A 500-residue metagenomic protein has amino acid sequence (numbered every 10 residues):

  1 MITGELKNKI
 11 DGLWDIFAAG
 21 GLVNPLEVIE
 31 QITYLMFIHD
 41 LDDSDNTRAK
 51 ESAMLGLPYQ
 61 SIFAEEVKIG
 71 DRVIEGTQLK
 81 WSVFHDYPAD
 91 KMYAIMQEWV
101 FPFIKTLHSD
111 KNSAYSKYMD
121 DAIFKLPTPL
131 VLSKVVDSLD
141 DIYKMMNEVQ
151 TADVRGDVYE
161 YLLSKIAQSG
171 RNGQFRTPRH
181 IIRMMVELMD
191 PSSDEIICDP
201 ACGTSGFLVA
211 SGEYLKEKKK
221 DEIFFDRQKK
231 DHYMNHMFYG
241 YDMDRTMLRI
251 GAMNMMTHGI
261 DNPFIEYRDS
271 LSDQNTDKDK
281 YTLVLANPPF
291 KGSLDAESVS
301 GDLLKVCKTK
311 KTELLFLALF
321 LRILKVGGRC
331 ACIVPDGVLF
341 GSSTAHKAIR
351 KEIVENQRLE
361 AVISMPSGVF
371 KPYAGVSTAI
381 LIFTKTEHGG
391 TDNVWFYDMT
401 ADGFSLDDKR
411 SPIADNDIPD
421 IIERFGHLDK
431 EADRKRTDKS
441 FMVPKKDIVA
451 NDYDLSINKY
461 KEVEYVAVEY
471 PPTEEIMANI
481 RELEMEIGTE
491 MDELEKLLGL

Functional and structural regions predicted by a protein language model:
M1-S193, F264-N275, S364-G368, G390-S405 (+1 more regions): Non-catalytic, mostly N-terminal accessory regions of nucleic-acid modification and defense proteins
D11, D137, D231, D261-I265 (+4 more regions): Short acidic (Asp/Glu) and glycine-rich catalytic loops that position anionic groups and cofactors
V28, I32, M243-L248, I265 (+1 more regions): Conserved Class I SAM-dependent methyltransferase catalytic core
D42, T204, R245-T246, S272 (+5 more regions): Conserved nucleotide-binding/hydrolysis micro-motifs of P-loop NTPases
E148, A201, G240-D244, L283 (+7 more regions): Hydrophobic alpha-helical scaffolding
N172-A286, K291-D295, G301-D302, K310 (+4 more regions): Conserved S-adenosyl-L-methionine
H236-Y239, R268, V299-K305, S364-P366 (+1 more regions): Short beta-alpha connecting loops at secondary-structure transitions that line or flank enzyme active sites
R358-L359, K371-I421: C-terminal, active-site-flanking charged/polar segments
